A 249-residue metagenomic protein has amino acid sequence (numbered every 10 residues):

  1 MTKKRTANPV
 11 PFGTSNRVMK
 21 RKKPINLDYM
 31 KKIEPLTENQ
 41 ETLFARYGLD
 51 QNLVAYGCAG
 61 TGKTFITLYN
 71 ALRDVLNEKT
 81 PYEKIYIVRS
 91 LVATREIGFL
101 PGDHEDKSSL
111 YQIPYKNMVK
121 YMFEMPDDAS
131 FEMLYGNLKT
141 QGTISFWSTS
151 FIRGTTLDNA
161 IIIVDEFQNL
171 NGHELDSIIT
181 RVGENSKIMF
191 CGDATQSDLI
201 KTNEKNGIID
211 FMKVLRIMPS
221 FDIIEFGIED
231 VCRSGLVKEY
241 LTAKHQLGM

Functional and structural regions predicted by a protein language model:
M1-K22: Interdomain "pre-motor" coupling segment immediately N-terminal to P-loop NTPase/helicase cores
I33-D50: Pre-Walker A adenine-sensing motif
L49-A55, N159: Pre-Walker A (Motif I) flank of P-loop NTPase domains
V54-C58, T64-L134, L199-I217: Conserved P-loop
G60-T61, S90-R95, I152-R153, Q168-N169 (+4 more regions): Conserved nucleotide-binding/hydrolysis micro-motifs of P-loop NTPases
I87, I163, K187-D193: Structural recognition of the conserved hydrophobic beta-strand(s) that form the central parallel beta-sheet of P-loop
K139-S177: Conserved RecA-like ASCE ATPase "motif II neighborhood" in helicase/translocase motors
F211-M249: Conserved coupling/interface region of RecA-like P-loop/ASCE motor cores
